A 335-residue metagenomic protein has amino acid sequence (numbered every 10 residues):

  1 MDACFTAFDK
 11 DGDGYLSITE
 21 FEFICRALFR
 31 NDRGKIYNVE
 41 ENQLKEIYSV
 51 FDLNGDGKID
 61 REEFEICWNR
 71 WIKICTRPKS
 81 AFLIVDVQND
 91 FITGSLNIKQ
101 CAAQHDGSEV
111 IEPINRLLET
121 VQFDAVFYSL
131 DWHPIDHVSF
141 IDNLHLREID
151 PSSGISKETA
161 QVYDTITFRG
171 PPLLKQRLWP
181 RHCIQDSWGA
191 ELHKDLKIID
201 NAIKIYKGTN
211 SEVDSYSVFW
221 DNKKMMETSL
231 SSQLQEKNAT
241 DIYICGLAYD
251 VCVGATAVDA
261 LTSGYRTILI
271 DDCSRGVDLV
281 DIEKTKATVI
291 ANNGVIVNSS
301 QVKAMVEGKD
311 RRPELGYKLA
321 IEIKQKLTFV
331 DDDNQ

Functional and structural regions predicted by a protein language model:
D2-G12, T19-G208, E236, T240 (+2 more regions): Active-site acidic carboxylates
I66, E112, M225-S232, A255: Short, contiguous clusters of charged residues that form electrostatic/catalytic patches at enzyme active sites, used
R181-D186, F219-K223, G246: Short, surface-exposed loop/turn motifs that are enriched in glycine and acidic residues and include a nearby proline
D186, E227-S229, I270: Poly-acidic low-complexity segments
L192, N201-K237, D241, V251: Glycine-rich phosphate- or other oxyanion-binding loops that anchor nucleotides, phosphorylated ligands
D214, V251-A255, G276-L279, V306: Short active-site-adjacent structural elements
N238-A255, L269-S274: Glycine-rich anion-binding loop/nest that anchors nucleotide
